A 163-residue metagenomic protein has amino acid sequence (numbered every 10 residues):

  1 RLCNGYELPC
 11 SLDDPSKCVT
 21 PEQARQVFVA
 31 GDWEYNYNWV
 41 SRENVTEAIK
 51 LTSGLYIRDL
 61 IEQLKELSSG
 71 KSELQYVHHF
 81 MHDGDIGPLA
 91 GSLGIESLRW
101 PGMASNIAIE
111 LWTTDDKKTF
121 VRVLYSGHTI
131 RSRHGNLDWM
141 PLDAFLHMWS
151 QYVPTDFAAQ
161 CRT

Functional and structural regions predicted by a protein language model:
R1-V77, M81-T163: Signature for phosphate-centric chemistry
